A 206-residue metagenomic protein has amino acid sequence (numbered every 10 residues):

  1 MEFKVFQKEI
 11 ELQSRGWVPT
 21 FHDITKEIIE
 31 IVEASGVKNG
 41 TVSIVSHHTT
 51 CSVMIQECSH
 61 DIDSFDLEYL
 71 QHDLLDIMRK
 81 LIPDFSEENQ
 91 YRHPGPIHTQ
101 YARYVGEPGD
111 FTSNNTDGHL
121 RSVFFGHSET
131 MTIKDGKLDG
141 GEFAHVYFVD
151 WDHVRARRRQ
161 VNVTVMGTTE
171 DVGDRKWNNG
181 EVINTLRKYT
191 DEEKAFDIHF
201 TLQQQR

Functional and structural regions predicted by a protein language model:
M1-R206: Active-site histidine-anchored catalytic micro-motif
